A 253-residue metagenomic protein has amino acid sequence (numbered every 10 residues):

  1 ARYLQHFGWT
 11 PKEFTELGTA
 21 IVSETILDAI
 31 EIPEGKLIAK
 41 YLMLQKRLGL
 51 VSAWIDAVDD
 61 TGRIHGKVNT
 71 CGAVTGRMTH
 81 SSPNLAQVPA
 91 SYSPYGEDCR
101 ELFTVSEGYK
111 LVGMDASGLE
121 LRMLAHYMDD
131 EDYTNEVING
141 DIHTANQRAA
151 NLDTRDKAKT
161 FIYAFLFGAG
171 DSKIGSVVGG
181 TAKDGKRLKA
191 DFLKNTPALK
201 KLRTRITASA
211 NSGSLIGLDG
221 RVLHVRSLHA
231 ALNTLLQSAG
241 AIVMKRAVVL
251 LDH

Functional and structural regions predicted by a protein language model:
A1-Y95, T104-K110, S117-E120, G179-A182 (+2 more regions): Conserved "right-hand" nucleotidyltransferase catalytic core of DNA-directed polymerases
H6-E13, T19-V22, T79, D98-E107 (+5 more regions): Short acidic (Asp/Glu) and glycine-rich catalytic loops that position anionic groups and cofactors
G8, A73, P83, T104 (+5 more regions): Hydrophobic alpha-helix feature that most strongly marks membrane-spanning transmembrane helices and their immediate
K36-A53, L121-H126, T160-G168, S238 (+1 more regions): Short, hydrophobic/amphipathic alpha-helical patches that form generic packing surfaces within helical domains
C71, R148-D252: Conserved catalytic core of nucleic-acid polymerases
Q87, P94, E101, L152-D153 (+1 more regions): Conserved helix-loop functional segments at active or binding sites
